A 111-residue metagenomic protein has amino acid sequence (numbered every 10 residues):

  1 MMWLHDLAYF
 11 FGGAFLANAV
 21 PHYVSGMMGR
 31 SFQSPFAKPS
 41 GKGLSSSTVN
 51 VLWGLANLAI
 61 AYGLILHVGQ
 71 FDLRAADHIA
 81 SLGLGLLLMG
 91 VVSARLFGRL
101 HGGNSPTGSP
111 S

Functional and structural regions predicted by a protein language model:
M2-A17, S81-L86: Alpha-helical transmembrane segments
L16-A17, P21, N57, L88-M89 (+1 more regions): Alpha-helical transmembrane segments of multipass membrane proteins
L16-F32: Membrane-water interface of transmembrane alpha-helices
Y23-G26, I65-G69, A94-F97: Transmembrane helix-loop junctions and nearby membrane-interface residues
S34-N50: Juxtamembrane helix-capping/reentrant segments at transmembrane boundaries
N50-L64: Core segments of transmembrane alpha-helices that mediate helix-helix packing or line hydrophobic substrate/ligand
A61-A80: Membrane-helix boundary connector in multi-pass membrane proteins
I79-S111: Alpha-helical transmembrane segments and their immediate juxtamembrane interface regions
